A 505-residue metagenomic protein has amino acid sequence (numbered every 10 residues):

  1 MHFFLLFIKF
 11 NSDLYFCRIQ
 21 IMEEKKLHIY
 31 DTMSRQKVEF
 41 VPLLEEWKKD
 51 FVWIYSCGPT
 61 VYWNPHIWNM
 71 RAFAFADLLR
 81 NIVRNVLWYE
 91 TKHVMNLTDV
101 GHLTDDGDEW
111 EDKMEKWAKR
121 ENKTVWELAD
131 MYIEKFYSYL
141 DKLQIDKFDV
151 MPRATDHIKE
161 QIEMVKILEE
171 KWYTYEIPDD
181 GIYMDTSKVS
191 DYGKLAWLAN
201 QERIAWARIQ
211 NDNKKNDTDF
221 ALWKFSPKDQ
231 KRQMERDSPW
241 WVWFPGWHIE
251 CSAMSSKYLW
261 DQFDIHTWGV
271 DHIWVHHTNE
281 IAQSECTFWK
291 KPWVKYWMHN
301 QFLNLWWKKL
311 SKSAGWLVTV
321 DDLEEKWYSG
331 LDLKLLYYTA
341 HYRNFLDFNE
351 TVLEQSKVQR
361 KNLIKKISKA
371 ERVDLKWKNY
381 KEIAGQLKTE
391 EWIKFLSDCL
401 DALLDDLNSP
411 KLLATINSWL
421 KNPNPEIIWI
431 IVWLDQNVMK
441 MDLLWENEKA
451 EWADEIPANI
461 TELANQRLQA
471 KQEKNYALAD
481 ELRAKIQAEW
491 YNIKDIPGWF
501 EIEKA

Functional and structural regions predicted by a protein language model:
M1-F10: Hydrophobic alpha-helical signal peptides and transmembrane signal-/tail-anchor segments that drive secretory-pathway
M22-Y62, D77, V86, Y137-S138 (+1 more regions): Alpha-helical recognition segments enriched in aromatics with Gly/Pro capping that present substrate-recognition
E24, S34, E39, L44-Q144 (+2 more regions): N-terminal, positively charged nucleic-acid-binding surface of large information/translation enzymes
Y89, K309-L310, L317-A505: Structural preference for alpha-helix termini/caps and helix-kink/transition segments
V94-V100, A129-F136, D146-Q161, D179-T186: Short, glycine/charge-rich beta-strand/loop segments that flank catalytic centers and engage negatively charged groups
